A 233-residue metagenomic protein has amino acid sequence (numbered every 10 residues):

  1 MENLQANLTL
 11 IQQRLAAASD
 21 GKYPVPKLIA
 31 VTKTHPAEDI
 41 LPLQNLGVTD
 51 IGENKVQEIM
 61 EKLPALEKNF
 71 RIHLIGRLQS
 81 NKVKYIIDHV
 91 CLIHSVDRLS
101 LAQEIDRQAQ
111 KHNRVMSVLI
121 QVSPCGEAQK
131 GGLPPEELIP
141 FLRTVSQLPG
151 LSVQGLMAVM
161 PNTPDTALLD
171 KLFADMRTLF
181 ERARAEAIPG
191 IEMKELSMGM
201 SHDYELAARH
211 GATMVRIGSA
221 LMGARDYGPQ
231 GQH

Functional and structural regions predicted by a protein language model:
M1-T178, R182-H202, A208-H210, M222: Conserved alpha/beta-domain cores
A212-Q230: Gly/Pro- and small hydrophobic-enriched strand-loop and loop-to-helix capping segments that sit at the rims
